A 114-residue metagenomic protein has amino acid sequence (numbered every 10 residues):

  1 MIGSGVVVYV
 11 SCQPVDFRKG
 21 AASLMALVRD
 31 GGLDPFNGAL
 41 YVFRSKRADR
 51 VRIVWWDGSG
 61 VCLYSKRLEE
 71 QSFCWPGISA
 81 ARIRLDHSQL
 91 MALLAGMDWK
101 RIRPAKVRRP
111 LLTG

Functional and structural regions predicted by a protein language model:
M1-G114: Polybasic/polar functional segments that serve as interface/processing modules
